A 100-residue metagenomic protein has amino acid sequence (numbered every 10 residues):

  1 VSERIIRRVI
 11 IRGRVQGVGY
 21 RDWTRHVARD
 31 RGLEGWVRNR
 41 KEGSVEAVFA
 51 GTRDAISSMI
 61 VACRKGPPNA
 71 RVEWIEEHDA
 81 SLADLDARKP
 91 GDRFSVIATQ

Functional and structural regions predicted by a protein language model:
V1-Q100: Intrinsically disordered, low-complexity, mixed-charge
